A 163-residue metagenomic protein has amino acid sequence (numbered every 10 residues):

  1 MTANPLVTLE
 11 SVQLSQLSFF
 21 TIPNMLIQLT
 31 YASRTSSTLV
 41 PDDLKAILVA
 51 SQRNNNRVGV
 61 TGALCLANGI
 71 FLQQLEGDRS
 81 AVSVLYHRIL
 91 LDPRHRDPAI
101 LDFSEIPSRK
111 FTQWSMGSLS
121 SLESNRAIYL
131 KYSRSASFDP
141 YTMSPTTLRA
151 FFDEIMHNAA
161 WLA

Functional and structural regions predicted by a protein language model:
L6-A163: Charge-rich, low-complexity N-terminal segments
